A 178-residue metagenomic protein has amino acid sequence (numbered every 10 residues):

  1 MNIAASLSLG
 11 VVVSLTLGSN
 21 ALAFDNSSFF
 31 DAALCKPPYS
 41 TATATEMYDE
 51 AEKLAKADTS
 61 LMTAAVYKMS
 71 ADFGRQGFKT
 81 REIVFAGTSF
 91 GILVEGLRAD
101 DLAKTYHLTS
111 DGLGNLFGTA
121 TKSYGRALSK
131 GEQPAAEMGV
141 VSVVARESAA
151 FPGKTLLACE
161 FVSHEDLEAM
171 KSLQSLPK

Functional and structural regions predicted by a protein language model:
M1-V11: Bacterial N-terminal signal peptides that target proteins for export
L17-A23: Sec/Tat signal peptide C-region and signal peptidase I cleavage site
A23-R75: N-terminal export/targeting and maturation segments
P37-T41, I92-E95, S163: Intrinsic-disorder-associated interaction segments
T63-E82, P134-R146: Short small/polar-residue motifs
F73-A135: Long, charged/polar, surface-exposed segments that mediate recognition or autoinhibition
S110-K178: Non-cytosolic coordination micro-motifs
